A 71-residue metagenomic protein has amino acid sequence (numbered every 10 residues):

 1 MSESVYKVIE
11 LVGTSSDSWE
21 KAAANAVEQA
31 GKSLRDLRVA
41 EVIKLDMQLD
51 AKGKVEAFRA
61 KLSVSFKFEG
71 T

Functional and structural regions predicted by a protein language model:
M1-S2, T71: Basic/polar N-terminal segments that are highly enriched at the extreme N-terminus, encompassing both cleavable
S4-R38: Short, well-ordered alpha-helical segments
Y6, L37-A40, V55-K61: Short connector loops at helix/strand junctions that flank enzyme active sites, especially segments positioning acidic
G13-S15, K44, L62, F66-F68: Flexible glycine-/small-residue-rich
E41-M47: Short, conserved loop-to-beta-strand elements that form functional interface hotspots
K52-T71: C-terminal structural segments of small proteins and small subunits
